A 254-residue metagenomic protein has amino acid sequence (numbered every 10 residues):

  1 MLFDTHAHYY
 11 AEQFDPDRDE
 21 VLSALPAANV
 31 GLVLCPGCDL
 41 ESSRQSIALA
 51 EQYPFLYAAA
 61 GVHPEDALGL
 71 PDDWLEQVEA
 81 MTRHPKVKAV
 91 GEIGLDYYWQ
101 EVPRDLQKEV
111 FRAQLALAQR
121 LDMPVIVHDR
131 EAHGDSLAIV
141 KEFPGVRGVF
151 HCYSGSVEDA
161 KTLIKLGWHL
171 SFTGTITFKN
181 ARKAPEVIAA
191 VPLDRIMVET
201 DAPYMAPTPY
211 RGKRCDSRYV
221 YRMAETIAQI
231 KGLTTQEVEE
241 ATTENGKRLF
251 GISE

Functional and structural regions predicted by a protein language model:
M1-E254: Mid-domain alpha/beta scaffold segments of enzyme catalytic cores
